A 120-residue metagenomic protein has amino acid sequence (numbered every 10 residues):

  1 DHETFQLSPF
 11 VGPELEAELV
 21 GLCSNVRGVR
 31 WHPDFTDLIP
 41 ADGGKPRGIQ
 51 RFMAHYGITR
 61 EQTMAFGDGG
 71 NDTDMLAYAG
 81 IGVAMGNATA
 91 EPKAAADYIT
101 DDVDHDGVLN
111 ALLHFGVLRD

Functional and structural regions predicted by a protein language model:
D1-F66, G70-M75, N87: Conserved acidic, metal-coordinating active-site core of Asp-based, Mg2+-dependent phosphoryl-transfer enzymes
Y78, V83-D120: Asp-based, Mg2+/Mn2+-dependent phosphohydrolase catalytic module
